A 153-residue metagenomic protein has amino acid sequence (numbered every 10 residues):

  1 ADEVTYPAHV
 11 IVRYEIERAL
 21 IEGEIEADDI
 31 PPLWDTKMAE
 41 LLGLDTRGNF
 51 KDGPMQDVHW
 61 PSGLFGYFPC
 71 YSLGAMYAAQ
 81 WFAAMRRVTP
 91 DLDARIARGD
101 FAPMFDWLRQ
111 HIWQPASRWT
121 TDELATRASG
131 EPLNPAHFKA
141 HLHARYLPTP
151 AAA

Functional and structural regions predicted by a protein language model:
D2, P7-V10, Y14-A153: C-terminal, non-catalytic "cap/extension" segments appended to globular domains
